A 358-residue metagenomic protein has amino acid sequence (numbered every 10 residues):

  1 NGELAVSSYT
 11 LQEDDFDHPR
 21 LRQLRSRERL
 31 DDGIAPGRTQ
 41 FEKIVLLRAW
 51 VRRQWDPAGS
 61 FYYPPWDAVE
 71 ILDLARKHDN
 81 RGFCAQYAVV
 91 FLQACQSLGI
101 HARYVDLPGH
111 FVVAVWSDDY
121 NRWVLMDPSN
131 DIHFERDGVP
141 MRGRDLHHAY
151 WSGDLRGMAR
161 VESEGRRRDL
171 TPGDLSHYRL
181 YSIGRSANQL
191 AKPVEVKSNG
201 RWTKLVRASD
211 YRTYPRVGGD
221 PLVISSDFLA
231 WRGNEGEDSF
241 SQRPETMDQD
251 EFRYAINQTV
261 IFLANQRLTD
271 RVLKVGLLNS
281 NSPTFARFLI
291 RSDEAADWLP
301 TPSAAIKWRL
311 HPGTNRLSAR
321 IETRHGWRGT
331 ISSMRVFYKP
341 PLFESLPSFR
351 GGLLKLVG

Functional and structural regions predicted by a protein language model:
G2-H78: Secondary-structure boundary elements
G37, F41, R81, A264 (+1 more regions): Short acidic-aromatic active-site loops that bind/stabilize oxyanions
A49, V89-S163: Hydrophobic/aromatic-rich core segments of domains that either
A58, N121-W123, Q189, L299: Substrate-binding/catalytic groove segments of enzymes that remodel or degrade extracellular structural polymers
F61-R103, D293: Short N-terminal edge-element motif at the start of the domain
R144-R212: A conserved mid-domain beta-alpha-beta active-site/ligand-binding segment of alpha/beta enzyme cores
S198-R201, L205-G358: Low-complexity, disordered linker/stalk regions enriched in Pro/Thr/Ser/Gly
